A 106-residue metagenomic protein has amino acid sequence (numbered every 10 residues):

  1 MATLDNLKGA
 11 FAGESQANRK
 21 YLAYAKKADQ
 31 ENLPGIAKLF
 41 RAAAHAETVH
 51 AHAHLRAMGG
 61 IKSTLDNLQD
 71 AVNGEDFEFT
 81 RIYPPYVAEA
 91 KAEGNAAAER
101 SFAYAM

Functional and structural regions predicted by a protein language model:
M1-M106: Non-heme di-metal
